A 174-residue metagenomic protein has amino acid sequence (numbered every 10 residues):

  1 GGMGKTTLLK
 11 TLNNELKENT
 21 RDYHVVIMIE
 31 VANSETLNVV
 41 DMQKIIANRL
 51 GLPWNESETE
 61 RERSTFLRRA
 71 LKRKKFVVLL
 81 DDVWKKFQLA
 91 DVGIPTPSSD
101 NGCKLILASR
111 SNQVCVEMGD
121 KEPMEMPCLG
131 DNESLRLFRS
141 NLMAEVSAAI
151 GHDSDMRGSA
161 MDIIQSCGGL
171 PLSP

Functional and structural regions predicted by a protein language model:
G1-M3, T7-T65, R139: Post-nucleotide-binding-loop coupling segment downstream of the phosphate-binding loop, primarily in RecA-like P-loop
K5-T6, D81, L170: Short, conserved phosphate/pyrophosphate- and ester-handling motifs at nucleotide-, phospho-/glycolipid
N13-R21, S34, G51-N55, K72 (+6 more regions): Short amphipathic alpha-helices and their capping/turn residues within compact interaction modules
N14-D22, R61-L129: A conserved switch/coupling segment of P-loop NTPase cores
N38-N48, N55-L79, W84, D155-C167: Mid-core helix/loop region of P-loop NTP-binding domains shared across ATPases and GTPases
I46-E58, N101-C103, S111-P174: Non-catalytic, charged helical/coil tracts that couple and regulate nucleotide-powered enzyme cores
